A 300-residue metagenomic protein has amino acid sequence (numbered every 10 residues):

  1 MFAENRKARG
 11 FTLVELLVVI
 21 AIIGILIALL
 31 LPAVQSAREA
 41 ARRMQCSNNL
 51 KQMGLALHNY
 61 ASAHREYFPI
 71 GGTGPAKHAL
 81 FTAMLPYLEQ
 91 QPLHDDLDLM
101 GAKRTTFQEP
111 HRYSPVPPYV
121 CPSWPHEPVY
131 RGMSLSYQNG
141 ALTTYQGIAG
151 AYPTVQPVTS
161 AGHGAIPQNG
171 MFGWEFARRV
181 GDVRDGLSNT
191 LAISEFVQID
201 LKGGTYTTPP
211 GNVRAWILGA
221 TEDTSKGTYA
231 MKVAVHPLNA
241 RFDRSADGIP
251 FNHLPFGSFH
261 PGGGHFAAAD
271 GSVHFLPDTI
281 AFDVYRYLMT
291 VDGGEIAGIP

Functional and structural regions predicted by a protein language model:
M1-L13, S62: N-terminal leader/signal peptides at the extreme start of proteins
A8-R42, Q52: N-terminal single-pass transmembrane signal-anchor helix
I25, A40-P300: Surface-exposed loop/linker segments characteristic of extracytoplasmic
